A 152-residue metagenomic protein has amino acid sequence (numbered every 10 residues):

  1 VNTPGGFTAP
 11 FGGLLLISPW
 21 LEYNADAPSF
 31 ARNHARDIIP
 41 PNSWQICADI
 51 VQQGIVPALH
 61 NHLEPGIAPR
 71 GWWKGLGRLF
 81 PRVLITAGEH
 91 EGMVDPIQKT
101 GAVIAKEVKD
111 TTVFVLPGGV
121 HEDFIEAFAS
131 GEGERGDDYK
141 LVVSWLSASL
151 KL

Functional and structural regions predicted by a protein language model:
N2-L152: Alpha/beta hydrolase fold serine-hydrolase catalytic domain that processes acyl esters and thioesters
